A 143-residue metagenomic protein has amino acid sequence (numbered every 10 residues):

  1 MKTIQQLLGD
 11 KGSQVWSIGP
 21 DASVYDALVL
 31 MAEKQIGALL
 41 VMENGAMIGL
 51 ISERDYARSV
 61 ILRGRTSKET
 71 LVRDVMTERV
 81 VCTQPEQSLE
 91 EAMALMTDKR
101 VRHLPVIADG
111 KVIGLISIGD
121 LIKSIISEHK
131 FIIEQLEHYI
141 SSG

Functional and structural regions predicted by a protein language model:
M1, L28-V29, E43-G45, R63-R65 (+2 more regions): Short hydrophobic/aromatic-rich motifs at helix boundaries and adjacent loops
M1-S13, S52-C82, S88-T97, I118-G143: Tandem CBS (Bateman) regulatory domains
T3-I48: A positional/architectural concept
I18-Q35, C82-R100, I107: The conserved cystathionine-beta-synthase
A22-Y25, G45, D74-V75, G110 (+1 more regions): Residue-level signal for alpha-helical context at structural boundaries
M31-K34, L39-D55, M96, L104-G119: A glycine-centered beta-loop-beta connector
E78-R79, R102-G114, I140-G143: Short flexible/disordered coil segments
